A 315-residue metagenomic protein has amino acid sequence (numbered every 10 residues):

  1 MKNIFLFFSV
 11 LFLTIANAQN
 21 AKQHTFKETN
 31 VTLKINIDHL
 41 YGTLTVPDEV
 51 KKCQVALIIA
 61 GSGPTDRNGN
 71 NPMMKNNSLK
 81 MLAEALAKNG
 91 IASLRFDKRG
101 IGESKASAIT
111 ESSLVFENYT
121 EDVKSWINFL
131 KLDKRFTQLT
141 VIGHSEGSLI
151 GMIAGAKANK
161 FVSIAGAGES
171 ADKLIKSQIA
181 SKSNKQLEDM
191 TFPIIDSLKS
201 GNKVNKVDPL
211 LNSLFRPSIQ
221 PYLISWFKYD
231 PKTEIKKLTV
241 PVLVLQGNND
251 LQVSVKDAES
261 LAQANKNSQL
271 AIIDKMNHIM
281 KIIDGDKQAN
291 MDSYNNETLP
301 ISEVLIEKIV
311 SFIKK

Functional and structural regions predicted by a protein language model:
N20-K51: N-terminal cap/lid segment of alpha/beta-hydrolase-fold proteins
V50-K52, A56-A85: Short, surface-exposed "cap/lid" segments of acyl-processing enzymes
S78-K105: Conserved alpha/beta-hydrolase
E111-D133: Alpha/beta-hydrolase active-site loop
K160-K232: Accessory cap/linker subdomain of secreted extracellular hydrolases
L238, V244-Q246: Short beta-strand/loop motif that positions the catalytic acidic residue of the alpha/beta-hydrolase fold
V240, V253-A264: Short alpha-helix in the alpha/beta-hydrolase fold that links the catalytic acid
I279, G285-K315: Catalytic active-site module of serine/aspartate enzymes centered on a nucleophile-bearing elbow/loop
